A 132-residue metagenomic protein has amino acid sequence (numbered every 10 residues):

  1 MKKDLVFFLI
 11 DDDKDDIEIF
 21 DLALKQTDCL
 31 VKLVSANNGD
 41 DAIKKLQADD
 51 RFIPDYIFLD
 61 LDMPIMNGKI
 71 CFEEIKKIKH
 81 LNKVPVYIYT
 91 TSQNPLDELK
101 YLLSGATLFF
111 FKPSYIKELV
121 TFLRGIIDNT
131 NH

Functional and structural regions predicted by a protein language model:
M1-F8, D15-L22, K112-H132: Non-catalytic signal-transmission and effector/linker regions of two-component phosphorelay proteins
K14-V34, N38: Two-component/phosphorelay signaling modules centered on CheY-like receiver
S35-K44, G68-C71: Helix N-cap/capping motif at the beta->alpha junctions
A48-F52, K76-K83, S104: Conserved phosphotransfer cores of two-component systems
L59-D60: Active-site residues of response regulator receiver
M63-M66: Receiver (REC) domain active-site loop signature in two-component systems and cognate sites in sensor histidine kinases
I70, Q93-F110, E118-T121: Alpha4 helix (beta4-alpha4-beta5 surface) of REC/receiver domains from two-component response regulators
